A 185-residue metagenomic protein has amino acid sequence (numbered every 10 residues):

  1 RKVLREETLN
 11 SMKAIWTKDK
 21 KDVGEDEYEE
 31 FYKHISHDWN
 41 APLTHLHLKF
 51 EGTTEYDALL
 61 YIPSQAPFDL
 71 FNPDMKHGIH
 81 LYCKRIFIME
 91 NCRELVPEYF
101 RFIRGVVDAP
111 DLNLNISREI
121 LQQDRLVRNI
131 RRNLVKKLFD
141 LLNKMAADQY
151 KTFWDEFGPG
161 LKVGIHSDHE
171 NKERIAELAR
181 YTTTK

Functional and structural regions predicted by a protein language model:
R1-K185: Conserved GHKL (Bergerat-fold) ATPase module
